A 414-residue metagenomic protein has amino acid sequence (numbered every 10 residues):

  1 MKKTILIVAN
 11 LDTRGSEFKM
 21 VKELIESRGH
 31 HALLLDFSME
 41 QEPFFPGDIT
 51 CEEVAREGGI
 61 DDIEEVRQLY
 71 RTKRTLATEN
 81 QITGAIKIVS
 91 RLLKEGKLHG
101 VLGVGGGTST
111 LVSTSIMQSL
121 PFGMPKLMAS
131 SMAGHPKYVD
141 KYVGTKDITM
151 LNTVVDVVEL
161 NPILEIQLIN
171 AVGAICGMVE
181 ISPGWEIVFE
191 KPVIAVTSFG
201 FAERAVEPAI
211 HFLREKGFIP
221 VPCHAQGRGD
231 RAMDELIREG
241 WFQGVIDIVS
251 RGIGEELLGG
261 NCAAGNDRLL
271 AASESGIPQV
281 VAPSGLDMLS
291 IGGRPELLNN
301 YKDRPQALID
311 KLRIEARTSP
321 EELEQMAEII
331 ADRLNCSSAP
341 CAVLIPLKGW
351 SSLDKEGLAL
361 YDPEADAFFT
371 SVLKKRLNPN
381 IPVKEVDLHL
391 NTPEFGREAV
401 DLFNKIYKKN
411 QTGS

Functional and structural regions predicted by a protein language model:
M1-P43, G100, S109-S119, G123-M128: N-terminal phosphate-binding or glycine-rich loops at protein starts, especially the Walker A/P-loop of NTPases
T4, T13-S27, H31-L33, G260-S414: C-terminal non-catalytic interaction/assembly regions of soluble proteins
N10-S16, H99, G103-S113, A133 (+6 more regions): Gly/Ser/Thr-rich loops at beta-strand to alpha-helix junctions that form or flank small-molecule/cofactor-binding
R14-L24, L33, M39-I49, F189-R231 (+1 more regions): Glycine-rich phosphate/diphosphate-binding loop of Rossmann-like nucleotide-binding domains
P46-K97: Phosphate/nucleotide-donor binding subsite
R67-K73, P136-F201, Q325, D332 (+1 more regions): Cap/lid and interdomain-hinge subdomains that line or gate substrate/regulatory clefts in soluble alpha/beta enzymes
G100, V112-Y142, T149-N152, V221-A225 (+1 more regions): Short, acidic/small-residue loops that bind anionic groups at enzyme active sites
G103-F122, V206-A209, K355-D362: Short Gly/Thr/Asp-enriched flexible loops that form oxyanion-binding sites at enzyme active sites
